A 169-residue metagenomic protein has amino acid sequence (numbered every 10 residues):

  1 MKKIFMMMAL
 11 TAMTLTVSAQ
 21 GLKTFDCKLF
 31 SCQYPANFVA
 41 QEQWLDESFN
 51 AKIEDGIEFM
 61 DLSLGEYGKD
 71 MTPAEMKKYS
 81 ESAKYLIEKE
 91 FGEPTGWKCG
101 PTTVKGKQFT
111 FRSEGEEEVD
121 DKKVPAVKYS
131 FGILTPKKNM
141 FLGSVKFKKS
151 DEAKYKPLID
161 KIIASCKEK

Functional and structural regions predicted by a protein language model:
I4-A19: Sec-dependent N-terminal signal peptides
A19-D26: Cleaved targeting-peptide boundary
Q20, F38, K138-K169: Surface-exposed amphipathic alpha-helical segments
D26, E42-D46, P101-F109: Short, ordered beta-strand-loop transition motifs
K28, C32-Y79: Secretory pathway targeting signatures of secreted, lumenal, and periplasmic proteins
Q33, N37, I53-G56, K105-K107 (+1 more regions): Short, solvent-exposed coil/turn segments at beta-strand boundaries
Y34, E75, Y79-A83, Y155-I162: Stable alpha-helical elements in mature extracytoplasmic
E81-T135: Signature of long, low-cysteine stretches enriched in small and polar/charged residues
